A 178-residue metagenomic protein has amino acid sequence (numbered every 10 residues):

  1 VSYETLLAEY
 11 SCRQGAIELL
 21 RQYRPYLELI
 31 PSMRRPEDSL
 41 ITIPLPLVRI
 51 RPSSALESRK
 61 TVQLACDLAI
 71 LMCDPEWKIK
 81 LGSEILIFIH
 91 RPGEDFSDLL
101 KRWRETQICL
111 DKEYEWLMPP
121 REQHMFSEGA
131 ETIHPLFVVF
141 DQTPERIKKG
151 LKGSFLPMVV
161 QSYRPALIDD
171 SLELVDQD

Functional and structural regions predicted by a protein language model:
Y3, E9, I17-L20, L27-S83 (+1 more regions): Active-site metal-binding core of divalent-cation-utilizing nuclease and nuclease-like domains
L7-S11, D98-K101: Soluble or luminal CAZymes and related metallo-dependent hydrolases
Q14: Acyl-donor-binding surface of acyltransferase catalytic domains
R21-L29, C73-I79, L110-G129: Alpha-helix termini
L40, L68-A69, G82-I87, S127-V139: Hydrophobic beta-strand segments of well-ordered beta-sheets in folded domains
K80-G82, I87-D95, R104, L167-D178: Charge-rich, low-complexity terminal tails
P92-E115: Mg2+/Mn2+-dependent nuclease catalytic core
S97-L99, W116-D178: Non-catalytic C-terminal interaction segments of nucleic acid-processing enzymes
